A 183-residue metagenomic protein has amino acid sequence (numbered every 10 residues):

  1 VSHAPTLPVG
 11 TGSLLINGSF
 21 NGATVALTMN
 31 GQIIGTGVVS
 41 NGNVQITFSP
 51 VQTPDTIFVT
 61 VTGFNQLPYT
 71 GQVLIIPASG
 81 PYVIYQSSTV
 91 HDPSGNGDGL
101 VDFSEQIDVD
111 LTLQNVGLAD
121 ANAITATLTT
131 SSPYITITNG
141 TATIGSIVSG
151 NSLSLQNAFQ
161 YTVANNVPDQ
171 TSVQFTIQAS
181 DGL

Functional and structural regions predicted by a protein language model:
G10-L14, E105-V109: Structural beta-strand segments of beta-rich domains
N17-T24, A121: Short proline/glycine-enriched turn/loop motifs at strand-loop junctions of beta-rich domains
T28-G31, Q114-T136, G140: Short acidic, flexible loop segments centered on an aromatic residue
F48-P54, N166-D169: Surface-exposed, short loops/turns at beta-strand junctions within beta-sandwich domains
N65, Q156-L183: Terminal connector regions
Q66-A78: Edge beta-strands of extracellular beta-sandwich domains
P77-S104: Low-complexity, acidic Ser/Thr/Pro/Gly-rich terminal tails and inter-domain linkers that flank the onset of structured
T136-V167: Intrinsically disordered, low-complexity Pro/Gly/Ser/Thr-rich segments with frequent PxxP/GP/PP motifs and embedded
